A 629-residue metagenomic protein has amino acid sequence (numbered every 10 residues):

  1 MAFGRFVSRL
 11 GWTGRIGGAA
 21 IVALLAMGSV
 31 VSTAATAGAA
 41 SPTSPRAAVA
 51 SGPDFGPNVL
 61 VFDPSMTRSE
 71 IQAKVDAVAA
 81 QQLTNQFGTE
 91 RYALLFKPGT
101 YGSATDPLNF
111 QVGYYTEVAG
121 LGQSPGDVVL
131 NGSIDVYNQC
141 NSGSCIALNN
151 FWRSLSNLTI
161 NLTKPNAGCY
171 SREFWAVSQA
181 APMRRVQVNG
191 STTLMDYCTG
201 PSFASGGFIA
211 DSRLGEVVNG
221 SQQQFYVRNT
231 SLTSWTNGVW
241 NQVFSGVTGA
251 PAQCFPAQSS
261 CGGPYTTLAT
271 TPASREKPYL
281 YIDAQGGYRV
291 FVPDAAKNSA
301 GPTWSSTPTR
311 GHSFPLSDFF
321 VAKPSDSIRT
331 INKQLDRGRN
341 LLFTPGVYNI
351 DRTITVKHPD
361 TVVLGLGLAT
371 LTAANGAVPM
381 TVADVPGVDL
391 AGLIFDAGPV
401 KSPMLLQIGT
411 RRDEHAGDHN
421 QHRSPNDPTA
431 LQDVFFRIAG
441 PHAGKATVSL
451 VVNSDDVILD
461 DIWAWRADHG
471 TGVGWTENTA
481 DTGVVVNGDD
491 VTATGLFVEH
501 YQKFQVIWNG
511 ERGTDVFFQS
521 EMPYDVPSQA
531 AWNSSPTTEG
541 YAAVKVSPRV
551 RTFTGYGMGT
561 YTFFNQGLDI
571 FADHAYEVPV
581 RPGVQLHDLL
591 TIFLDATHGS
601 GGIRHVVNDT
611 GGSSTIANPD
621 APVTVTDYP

Functional and structural regions predicted by a protein language model:
A2-A40: Secretory targeting and sorting signals
V30-P629: Extracellular/periplasmic carbohydrate-active domains that bind, remodel, or depolymerize complex polysaccharides
